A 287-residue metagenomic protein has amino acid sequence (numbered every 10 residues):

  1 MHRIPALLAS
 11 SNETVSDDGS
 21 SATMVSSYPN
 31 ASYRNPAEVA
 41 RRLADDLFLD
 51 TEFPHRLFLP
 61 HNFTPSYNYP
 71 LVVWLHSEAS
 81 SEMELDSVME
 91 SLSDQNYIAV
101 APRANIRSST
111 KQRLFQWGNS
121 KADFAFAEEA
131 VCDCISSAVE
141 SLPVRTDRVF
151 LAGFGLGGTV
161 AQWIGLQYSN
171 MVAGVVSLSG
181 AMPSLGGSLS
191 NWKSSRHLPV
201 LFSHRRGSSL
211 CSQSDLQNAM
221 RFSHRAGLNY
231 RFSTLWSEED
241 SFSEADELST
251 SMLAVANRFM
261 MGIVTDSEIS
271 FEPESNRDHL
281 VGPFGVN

Functional and structural regions predicted by a protein language model:
M1-L71, Q217-R225, Y230, T250-R258 (+1 more regions): A domain-start/cap signature at the N-terminus of enzymes
Y28, Y33-R34, R41-R42, L47-F63 (+1 more regions): Serine-hydrolase catalytic machinery in alpha/beta-hydrolase-like enzymes
P70, N96-I98, R148-F150, G174 (+1 more regions): Proline-centered loop/turn at the N-terminus of a beta-strand
E78-S81, N105-S108, G158, M182-P183 (+2 more regions): Solvent-exposed loop/turn segments at secondary-structure junctions within structured extracellular/periplasmic domains
E82-D86, A161, L216-Q217: Short, highly selective alpha-helical patches that border small-molecule cofactor pockets in redox/cofactor-processing
D147-S195: Primarily recognizes the serine-hydrolase "nucleophile elbow" in alpha/beta-hydrolase and SGNH/GDSL folds
G174, G180-T265: The feature captures the conserved acid-bearing segment of alpha/beta-hydrolase catalytic domains
